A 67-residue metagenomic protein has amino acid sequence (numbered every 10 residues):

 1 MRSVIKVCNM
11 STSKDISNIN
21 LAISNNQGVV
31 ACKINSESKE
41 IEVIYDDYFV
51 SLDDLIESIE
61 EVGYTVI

Functional and structural regions predicted by a protein language model:
M1-N9: Short glycine-/aliphatic-rich beta-strand segments at the starts of folded cytosolic domains
M10-N25: Short amphipathic alpha-helix segments
I23-N35: Short acidic amphipathic segments
N25, E60-E61: The C-terminal cap of the DNA-recognition helix in HTH/winged-HTH DNA-binding domains, marking the helix-to-coil
I34, V62-I67: Conserved short beta-strand edge segments in small beta-sheet-based binding/regulatory domains
K39-I44: A generic structural motif
D46-V50: Helix N-cap motif at beta-to-alpha junctions
